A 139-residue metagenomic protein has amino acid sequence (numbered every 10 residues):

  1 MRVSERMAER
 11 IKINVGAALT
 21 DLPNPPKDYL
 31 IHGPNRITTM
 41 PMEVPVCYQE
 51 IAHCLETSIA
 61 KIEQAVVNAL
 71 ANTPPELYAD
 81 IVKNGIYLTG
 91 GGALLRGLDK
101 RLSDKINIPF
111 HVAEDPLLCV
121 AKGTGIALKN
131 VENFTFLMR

Functional and structural regions predicted by a protein language model:
M1, I11-A18, A69-T73, K105-I108 (+1 more regions): Conserved, well-folded catalytic cores of nucleic-acid-processing and energy-transducing macromolecular machines
M1-E56: Phosphate-binding glycine-rich/basic clefts of nucleotide- and phosphate-handling proteins, predominantly
M1-M7, D80, E114-P116: Interdomain boundary/hinge elements
S4, A8, P23-P26, I126-R139: Acidic, glycine/GT-rich loop-and beta-edge segments that sit at the periphery of enzyme/chaperone cores
I11, V66, L88, T124: Residue-level signature of catalytic and energy-coupling elements of molecular machines, predominantly ATP/GTP-dependent
C54-V82, A127-V131: Phosphate/ATP-binding catalytic cores across multiple sugar-kinase/actin-like superfamilies, primarily ASKHA
Y78-L102: Glycine-rich phosphate-binding loops at beta-strand->alpha-helix junctions
K100-I126, F134-R139: Conserved phosphate-binding/catalytic loops in two-lobed NTP-binding clefts
